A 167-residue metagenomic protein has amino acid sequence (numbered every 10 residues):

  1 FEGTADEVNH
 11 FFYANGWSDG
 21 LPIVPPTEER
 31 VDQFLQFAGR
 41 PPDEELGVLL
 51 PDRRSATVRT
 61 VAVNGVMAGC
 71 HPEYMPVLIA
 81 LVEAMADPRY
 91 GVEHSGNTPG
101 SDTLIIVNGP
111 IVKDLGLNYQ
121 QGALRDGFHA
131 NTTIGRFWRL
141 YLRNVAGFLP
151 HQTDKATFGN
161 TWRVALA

Functional and structural regions predicted by a protein language model:
F1-A167: Non-transmembrane, aqueous-exposed alpha-helical and coiled segments at domain scale
